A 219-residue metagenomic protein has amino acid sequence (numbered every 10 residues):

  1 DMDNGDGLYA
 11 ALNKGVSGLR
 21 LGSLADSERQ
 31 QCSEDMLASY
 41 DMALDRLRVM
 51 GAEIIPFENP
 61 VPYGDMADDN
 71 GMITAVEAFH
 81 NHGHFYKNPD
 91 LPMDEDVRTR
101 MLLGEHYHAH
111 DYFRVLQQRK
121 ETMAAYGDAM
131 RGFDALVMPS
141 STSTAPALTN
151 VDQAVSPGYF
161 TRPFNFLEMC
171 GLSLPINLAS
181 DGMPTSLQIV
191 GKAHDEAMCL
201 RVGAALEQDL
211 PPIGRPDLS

Functional and structural regions predicted by a protein language model:
D1-A38, Q208-S219: A short helix-breaking turn/cap at a secondary-structure junction
D1-D6, Q30-P62: Acidic-enriched catalytic cores of C-N bond-cleaving enzymes acting on peptides and small amides
D1-G5, L19-S27, F57-G71, E95-Y107: Flexible, acidic loop-helix segments that line cofactor/substrate-binding pockets
L37, G71, A75, L116-K120: Amphipathic, non-transmembrane alpha-helical scaffold segments
G64, D68-T74, Q153-A154, L187-I189: Short low-complexity, flexible loop/linker segments enriched in glycine and/or proline with clustered acidic
A75-G83: Short, structured active-site "lid" loops
H84, Y107-S219: Glycine-rich, small-residue loops and helix-cap segments that act as flexible hinges at active-site edges
D90: A glycine- and small/hydrophobic-rich beta-loop-beta segment that serves as a flexible "lid/hinge" or phosphate-binding
